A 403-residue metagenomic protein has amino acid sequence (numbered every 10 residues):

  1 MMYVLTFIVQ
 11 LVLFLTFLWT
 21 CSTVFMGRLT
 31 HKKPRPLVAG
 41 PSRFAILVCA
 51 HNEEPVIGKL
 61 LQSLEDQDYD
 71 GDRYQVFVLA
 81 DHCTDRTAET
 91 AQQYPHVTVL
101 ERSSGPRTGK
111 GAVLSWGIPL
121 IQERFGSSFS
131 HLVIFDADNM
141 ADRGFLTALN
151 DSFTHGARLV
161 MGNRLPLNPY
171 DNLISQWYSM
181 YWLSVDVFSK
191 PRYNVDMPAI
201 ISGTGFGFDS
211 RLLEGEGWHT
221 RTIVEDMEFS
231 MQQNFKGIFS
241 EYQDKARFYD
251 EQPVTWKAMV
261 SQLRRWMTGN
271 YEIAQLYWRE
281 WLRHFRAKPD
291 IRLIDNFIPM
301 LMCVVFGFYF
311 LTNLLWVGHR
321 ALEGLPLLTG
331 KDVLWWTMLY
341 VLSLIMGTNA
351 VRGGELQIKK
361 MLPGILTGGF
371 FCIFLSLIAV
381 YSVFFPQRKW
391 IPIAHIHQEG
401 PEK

Functional and structural regions predicted by a protein language model:
M1-S63: N-proximal low-complexity "stem/linker" segments adjacent to membrane-targeting elements
S22-P41, R279-L293, H319-K403: Juxtamembrane C-terminal module of membrane proteins
S42-A45, Q75, E228: Cell-envelope/extracellular polymer assembly enzymes that use nucleotide-activated donors
Q62-R73: Short, acidic, metal-binding catalytic loop of nucleotide-sugar glycosyltransferases
A80-A88, S104-P106, M140: A conserved acidic beta->alpha catalytic loop
S103, R107-F125, R143-T222, R264-Q275 (+1 more regions): Long helical/loop segments within the catalytic core of UDP-sugar-dependent glycosyltransferases, especially the large
F125-M140: Short beta-strand-to-loop acidic/aromatic patch adjacent to the donor-nucleotide binding site
D136-M140, H219, Q233: The conserved acidic donor/metal-binding loop of glycosyltransferases
